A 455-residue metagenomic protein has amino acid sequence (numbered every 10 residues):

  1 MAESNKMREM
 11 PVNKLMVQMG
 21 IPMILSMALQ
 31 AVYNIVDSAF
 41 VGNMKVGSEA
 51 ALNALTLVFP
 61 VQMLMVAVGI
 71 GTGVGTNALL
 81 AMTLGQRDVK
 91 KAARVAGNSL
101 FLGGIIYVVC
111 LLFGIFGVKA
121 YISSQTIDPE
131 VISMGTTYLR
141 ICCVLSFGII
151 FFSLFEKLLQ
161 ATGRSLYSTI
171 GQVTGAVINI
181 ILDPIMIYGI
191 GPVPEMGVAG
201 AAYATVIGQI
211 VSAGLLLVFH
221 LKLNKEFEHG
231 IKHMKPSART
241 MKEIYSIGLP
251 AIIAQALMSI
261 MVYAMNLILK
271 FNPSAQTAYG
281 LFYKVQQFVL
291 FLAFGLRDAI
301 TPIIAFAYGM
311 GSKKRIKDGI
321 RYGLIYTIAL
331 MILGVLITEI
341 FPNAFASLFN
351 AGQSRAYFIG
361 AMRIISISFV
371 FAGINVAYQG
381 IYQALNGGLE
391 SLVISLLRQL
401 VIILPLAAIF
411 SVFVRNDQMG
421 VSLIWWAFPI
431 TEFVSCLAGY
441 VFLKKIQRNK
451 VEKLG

Functional and structural regions predicted by a protein language model:
M1-G20, L80-F147, V193-L249, I304-S368 (+1 more regions): Short alpha-helical transmembrane segments in multi-pass integral membrane proteins
M7-A39, N43-G47, P60-G75, L79 (+6 more regions): N-terminal transmembrane alpha-helices
Q18-D37, I141, G175, G208-S212 (+4 more regions): Transmembrane helical elements of multi-pass membrane transporters/channels
M23, M27, A39, A78 (+16 more regions): Transmembrane alpha-helix boundary and packing residues in multipass membrane permease domains and related
A28, V32-N53, I122-P129, I185-M196 (+5 more regions): Helix-terminus/linker motif at the lipid-water interface of multi-pass membrane proteins
E49-P60, G135, L139, P273-F288 (+2 more regions): Small-residue hotspots at the loop-to-helix junctions and early N-terminal turns of transmembrane alpha-helices
L52-L112, I149-S168, A278-L336, I340-P342 (+2 more regions): Small-residue-rich hydrophobic transmembrane alpha-helices
G73, N77, C142-Q160, S168-A176 (+5 more regions): Short runs within selected transmembrane alpha-helices of multi-pass transporters and secretion channels
